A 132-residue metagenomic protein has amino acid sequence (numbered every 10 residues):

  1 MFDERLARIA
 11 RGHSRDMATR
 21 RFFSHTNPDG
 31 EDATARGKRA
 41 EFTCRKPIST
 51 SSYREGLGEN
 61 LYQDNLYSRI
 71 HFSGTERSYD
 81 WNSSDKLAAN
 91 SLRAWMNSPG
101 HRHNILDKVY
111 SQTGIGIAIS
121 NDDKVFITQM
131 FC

Functional and structural regions predicted by a protein language model:
M1-A18, P28-R36: Acidic helix-start/capping segments at beta-turn-to-alpha-helix junctions
M1-F2, T26, K46, G114: A generic structural-conservation signal
S14, R20, G58-E59, R102 (+1 more regions): Generic secondary-structure boundary/loop-capping signal
F22-S24: Conserved "HGTGT" condensation-loop signature of ketosynthase/thiolase-family condensing enzymes that catalyze
A33-D122: A well-ordered secondary-structure block
D122-C132: Short, low-complexity, Pro/Ser/Thr/Gly-rich segments in the mature regions of secreted, periplasmic
